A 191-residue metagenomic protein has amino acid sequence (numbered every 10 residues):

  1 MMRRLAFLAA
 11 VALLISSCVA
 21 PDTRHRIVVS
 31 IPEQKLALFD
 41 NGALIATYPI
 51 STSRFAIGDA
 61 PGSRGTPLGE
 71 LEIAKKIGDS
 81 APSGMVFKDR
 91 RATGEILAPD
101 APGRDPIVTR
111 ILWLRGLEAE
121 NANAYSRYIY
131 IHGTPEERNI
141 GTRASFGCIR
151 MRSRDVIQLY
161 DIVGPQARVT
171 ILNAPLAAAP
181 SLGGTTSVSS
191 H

Functional and structural regions predicted by a protein language model:
M1-F7: Bacterial N-terminal signal peptides that target proteins for export
L14-S17: C-terminal motif of bacterial Sec signal peptides marking the signal peptidase cleavage site
V19-A56: A structural motif detector for short, solvent-exposed N-terminal "entry" segments of globular domains
D22, A60-R64, A81-H191: Exported/periplasmic cell-wall-interacting domains
R26, T47-P49, E70, Y128 (+1 more regions): Well-ordered beta-strand positions in beta-sheet-rich domains
I31, D40, T52, A74-K75 (+3 more regions): Pocket-edge structural micro-motifs
E33-K35, E70, I111: Structural motif
I45, P49-A81: Electropositive
